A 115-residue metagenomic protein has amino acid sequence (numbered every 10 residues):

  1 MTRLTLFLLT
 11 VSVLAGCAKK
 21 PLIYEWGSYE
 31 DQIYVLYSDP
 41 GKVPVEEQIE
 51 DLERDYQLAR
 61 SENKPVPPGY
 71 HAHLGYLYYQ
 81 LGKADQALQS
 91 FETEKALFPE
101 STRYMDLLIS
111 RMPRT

Functional and structural regions predicted by a protein language model:
V13-G16: C-terminal motif of bacterial Sec signal peptides marking the signal peptidase cleavage site
A18-K20: Bacterial signal peptide processing site
I23-W26, P65: Residue signature of alpha-solenoid helical repeat architecture, marking inter-repeat boundaries and helix-start
Y34, S38, T102-T115: TPR/TPR-like alpha-solenoid helical repeat scaffolds
H73-L74: Structural register within alpha-helical repeat arrays
